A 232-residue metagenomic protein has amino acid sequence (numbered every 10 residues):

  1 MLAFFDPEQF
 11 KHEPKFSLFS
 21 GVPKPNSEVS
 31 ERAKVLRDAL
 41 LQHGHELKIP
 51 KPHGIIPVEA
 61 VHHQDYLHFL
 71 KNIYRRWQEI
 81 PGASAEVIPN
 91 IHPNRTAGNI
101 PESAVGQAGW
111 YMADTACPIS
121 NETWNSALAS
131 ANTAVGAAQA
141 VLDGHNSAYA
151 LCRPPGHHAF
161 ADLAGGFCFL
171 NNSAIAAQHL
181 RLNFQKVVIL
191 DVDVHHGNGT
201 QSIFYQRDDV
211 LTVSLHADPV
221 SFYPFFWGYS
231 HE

Functional and structural regions predicted by a protein language model:
M1-L190, H195-E232: HDAC/HDAC-like amidohydrolase catalytic core signature
